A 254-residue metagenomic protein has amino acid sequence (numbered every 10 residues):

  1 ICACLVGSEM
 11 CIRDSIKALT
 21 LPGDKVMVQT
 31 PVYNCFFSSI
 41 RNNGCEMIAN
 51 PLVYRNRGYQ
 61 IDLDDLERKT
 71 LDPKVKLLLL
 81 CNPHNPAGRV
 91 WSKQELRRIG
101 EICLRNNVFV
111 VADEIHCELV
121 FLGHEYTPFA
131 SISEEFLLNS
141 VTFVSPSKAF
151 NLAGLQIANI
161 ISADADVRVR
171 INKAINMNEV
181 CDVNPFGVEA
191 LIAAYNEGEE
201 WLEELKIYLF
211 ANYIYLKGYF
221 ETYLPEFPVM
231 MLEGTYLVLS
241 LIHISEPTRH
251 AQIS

Functional and structural regions predicted by a protein language model:
I1-G7, C11, I242-S254: Single conserved hydrophobic/aromatic residue that forms the stacking wall/gate of nucleotide- or nucleobase-binding
G7-K25: Phosphate-binding glycine-rich loop
D14-A18, V28-E46: Substrate-binding/gating loop at the entrance of the active-site cleft, primarily in PLP-dependent aminotransferase-like
V53-H124: Active-site phosphate-binding strand-loop segment of PLP-dependent enzymes
I132-R170: Active-site PLP attachment segment
V169-I175, A194-K217: Structural signature of PLP-dependent enzymes
V188, I192, I207-K217, V229-L241: Conserved glycine-rich beta-strand-loop-beta hairpin in the small C-terminal domain of fold type I
E221, E226-P228, L239-S245, R249: Conserved C-terminal alpha-helix-loop-beta "cap" of PLP-dependent enzymes that closes/shapes the active-site mouth
